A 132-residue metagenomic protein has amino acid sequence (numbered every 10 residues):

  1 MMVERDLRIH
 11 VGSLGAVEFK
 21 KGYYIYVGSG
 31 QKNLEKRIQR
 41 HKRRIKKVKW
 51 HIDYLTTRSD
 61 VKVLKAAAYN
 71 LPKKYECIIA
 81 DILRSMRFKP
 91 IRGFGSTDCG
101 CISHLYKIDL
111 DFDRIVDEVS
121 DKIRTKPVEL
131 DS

Functional and structural regions predicted by a protein language model:
M1-E18: An N-terminal domain-cap segment
E4-L7, Q31-E35: Short, charged/polar surface micro-motifs in flexible loops or helix N-caps
I25-Q31: GIY-YIG nuclease signature motif recognition
K32-R124: Aromatic/basic micro-patches that form nucleic-acid/chromatin recognition or nuclease catalytic surfaces
P127-S132: Conserved short beta-strand edge segments in small beta-sheet-based binding/regulatory domains
